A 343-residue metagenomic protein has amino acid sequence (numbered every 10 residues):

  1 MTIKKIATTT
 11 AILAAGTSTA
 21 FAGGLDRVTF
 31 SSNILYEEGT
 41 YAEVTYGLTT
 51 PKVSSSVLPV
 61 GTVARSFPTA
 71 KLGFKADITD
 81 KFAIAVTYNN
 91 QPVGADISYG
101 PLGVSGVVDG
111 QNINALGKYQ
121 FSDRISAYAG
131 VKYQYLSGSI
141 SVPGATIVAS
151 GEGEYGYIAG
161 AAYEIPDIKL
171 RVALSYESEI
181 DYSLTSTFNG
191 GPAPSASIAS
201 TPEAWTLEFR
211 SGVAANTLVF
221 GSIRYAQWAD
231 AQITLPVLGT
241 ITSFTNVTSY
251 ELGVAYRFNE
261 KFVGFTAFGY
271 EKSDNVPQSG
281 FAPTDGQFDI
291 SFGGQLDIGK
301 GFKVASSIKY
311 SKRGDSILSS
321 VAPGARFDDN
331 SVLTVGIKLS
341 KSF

Functional and structural regions predicted by a protein language model:
M1-T2: N-terminal secretory signal peptides that target proteins for export/translocation
K5-Y46, D167-K169, I180, F262 (+2 more regions): Outer-membrane beta-barrel biogenesis signature
G23-L25, P51-G61, F67-K71, D77-F343: Outer-membrane beta-barrel porins/channels
